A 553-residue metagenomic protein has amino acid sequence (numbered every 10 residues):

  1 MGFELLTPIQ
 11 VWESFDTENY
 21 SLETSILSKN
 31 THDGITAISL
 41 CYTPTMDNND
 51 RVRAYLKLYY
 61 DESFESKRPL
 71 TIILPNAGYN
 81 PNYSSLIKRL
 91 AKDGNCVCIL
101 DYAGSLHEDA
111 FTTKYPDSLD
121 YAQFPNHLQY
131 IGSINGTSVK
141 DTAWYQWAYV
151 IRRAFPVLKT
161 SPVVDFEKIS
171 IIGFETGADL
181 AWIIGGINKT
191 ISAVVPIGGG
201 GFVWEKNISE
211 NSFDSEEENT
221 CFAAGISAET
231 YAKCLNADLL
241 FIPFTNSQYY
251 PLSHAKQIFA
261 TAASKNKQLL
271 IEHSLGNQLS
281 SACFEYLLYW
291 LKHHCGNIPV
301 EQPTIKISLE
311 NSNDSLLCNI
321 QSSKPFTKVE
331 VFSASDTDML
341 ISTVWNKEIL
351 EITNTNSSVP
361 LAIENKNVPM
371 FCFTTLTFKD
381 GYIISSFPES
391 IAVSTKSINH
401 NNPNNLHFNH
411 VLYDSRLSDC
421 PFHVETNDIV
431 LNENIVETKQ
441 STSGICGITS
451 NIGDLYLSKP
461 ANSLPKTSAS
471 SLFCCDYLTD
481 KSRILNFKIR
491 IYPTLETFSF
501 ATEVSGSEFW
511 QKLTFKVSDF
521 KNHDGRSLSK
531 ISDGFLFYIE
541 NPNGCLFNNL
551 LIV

Functional and structural regions predicted by a protein language model:
T17-S66: N-terminal cap/lid segment of alpha/beta-hydrolase-fold proteins
R53-L58, S66-A77, I87-K88, V97: Short beta-strand element of the alpha/beta-hydrolase
N82-Y149, G200-S209: Cap/lid segment of the alpha/beta-hydrolase catalytic domain
E205, S209-T261: The feature captures the conserved acid-bearing segment of alpha/beta-hydrolase catalytic domains
L252-D314, K324-P325, D338, G381 (+1 more regions): Catalytic cores of secreted or luminal carbohydrate-active enzymes
K292-K328, S333, K347-N356, N404-H407: Surface beta-strand/loop "capping" patches
V430-S458: Short carbohydrate-recognition loop motifs
I448-G525, E540-L546, L551-I552: Extracellular ligand-binding interfaces
